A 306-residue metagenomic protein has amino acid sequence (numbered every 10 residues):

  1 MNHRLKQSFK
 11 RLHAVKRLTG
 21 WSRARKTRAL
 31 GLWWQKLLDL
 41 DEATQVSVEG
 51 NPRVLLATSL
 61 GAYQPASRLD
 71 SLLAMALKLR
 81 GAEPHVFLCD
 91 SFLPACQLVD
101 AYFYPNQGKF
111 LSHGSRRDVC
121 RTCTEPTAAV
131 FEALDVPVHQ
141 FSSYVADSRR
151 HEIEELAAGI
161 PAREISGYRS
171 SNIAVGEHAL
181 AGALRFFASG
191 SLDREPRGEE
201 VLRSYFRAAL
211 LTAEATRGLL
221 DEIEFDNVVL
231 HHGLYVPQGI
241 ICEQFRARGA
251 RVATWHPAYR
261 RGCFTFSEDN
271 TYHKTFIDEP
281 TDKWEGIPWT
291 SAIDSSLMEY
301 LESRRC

Functional and structural regions predicted by a protein language model:
M1-R53, A57, A76, R80-L210 (+1 more regions): Conserved N-terminal ligand/cofactor-binding loop architecture of enzyme catalytic domains
S59-L69, L230: A short, glycine/small-residue-rich beta-strand->loop->alpha-helix junction that serves as a flexible
P65-A66, D70-S71, V236-G239: Short, well-ordered alpha-helical microsegments
S71-A74, F245-R246: Short, solvent-exposed amphipathic alpha-helical segments in soluble enzyme and RNA/protein-processing domains
T212-S267: Conserved nucleotide-sugar donor-interacting segment of glycosyltransferase catalytic cores, predominantly GT-B
